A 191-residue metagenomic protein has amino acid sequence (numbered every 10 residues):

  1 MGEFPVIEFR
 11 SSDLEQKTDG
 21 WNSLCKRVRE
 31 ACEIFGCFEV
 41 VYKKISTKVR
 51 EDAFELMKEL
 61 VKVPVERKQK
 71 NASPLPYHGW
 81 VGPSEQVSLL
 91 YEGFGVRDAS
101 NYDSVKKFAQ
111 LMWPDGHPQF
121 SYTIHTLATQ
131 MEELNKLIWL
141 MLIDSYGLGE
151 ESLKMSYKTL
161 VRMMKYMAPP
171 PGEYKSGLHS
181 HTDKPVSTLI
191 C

Functional and structural regions predicted by a protein language model:
M1-C191: Peripheral, non-catalytic segments flanking oxidoreductase cores
